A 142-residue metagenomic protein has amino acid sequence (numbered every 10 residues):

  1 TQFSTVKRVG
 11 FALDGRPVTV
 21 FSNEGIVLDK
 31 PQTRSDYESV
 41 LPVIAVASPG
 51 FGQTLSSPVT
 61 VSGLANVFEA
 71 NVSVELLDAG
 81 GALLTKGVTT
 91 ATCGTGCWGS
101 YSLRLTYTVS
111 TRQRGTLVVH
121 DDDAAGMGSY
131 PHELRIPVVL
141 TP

Functional and structural regions predicted by a protein language model:
Q2-E24: A short amphipathic beta-strand at an alpha->beta junction
V6-V9, P49, G87: Generic beta-strand hydrophobic packing signal
V9, Q32, V46, V61-G63 (+1 more regions): Long, contiguous hydrophobic alpha-helical segments, chiefly transmembrane helices and signal peptides
R16-V40: Short, structured interface segments
V27-L28, A45-V46, L55-V59: N-terminal trafficking/processing presequences and adjacent post-cleavage segments of proteins routed to secretion
D36-T54: Short, compositionally biased P/S/T/A/G/V-rich stretches that sit at domain boundaries
F51-P142: Ser/Thr-rich low-complexity repeats and stalk/linker segments
